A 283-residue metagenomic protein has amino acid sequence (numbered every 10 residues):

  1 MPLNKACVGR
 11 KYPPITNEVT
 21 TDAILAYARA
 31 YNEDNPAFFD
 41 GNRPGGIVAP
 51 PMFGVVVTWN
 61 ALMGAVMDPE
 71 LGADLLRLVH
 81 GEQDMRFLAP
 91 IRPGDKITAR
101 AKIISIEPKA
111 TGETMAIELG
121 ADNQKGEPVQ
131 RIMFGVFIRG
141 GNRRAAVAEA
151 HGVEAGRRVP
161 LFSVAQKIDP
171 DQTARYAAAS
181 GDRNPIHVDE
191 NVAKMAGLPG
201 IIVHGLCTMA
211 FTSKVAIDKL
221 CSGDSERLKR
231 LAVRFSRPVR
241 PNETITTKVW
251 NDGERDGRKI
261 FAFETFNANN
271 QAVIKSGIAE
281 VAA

Functional and structural regions predicted by a protein language model:
M1-C7, Y12, H80-A165, V239-N242 (+1 more regions): HotDog/MaoC-like acyl-thioester-processing domains
M1-H80, R143-A146, A155-G223: Hot-dog-fold acyl-thioester-processing enzymes
A23, Y31, Q172, S180 (+4 more regions): A broadly conserved detector of short glycine/acidic/proline-rich loop/turn motifs that flank catalytic sites and bind
R77-D84, E226-A232: Short, structured beta-strand/loop micro-motifs enriched in basic residues and often containing a Trp
N191-K259, T265-Q271: Catalytic-pocket segment enriched in acidic/His residues
